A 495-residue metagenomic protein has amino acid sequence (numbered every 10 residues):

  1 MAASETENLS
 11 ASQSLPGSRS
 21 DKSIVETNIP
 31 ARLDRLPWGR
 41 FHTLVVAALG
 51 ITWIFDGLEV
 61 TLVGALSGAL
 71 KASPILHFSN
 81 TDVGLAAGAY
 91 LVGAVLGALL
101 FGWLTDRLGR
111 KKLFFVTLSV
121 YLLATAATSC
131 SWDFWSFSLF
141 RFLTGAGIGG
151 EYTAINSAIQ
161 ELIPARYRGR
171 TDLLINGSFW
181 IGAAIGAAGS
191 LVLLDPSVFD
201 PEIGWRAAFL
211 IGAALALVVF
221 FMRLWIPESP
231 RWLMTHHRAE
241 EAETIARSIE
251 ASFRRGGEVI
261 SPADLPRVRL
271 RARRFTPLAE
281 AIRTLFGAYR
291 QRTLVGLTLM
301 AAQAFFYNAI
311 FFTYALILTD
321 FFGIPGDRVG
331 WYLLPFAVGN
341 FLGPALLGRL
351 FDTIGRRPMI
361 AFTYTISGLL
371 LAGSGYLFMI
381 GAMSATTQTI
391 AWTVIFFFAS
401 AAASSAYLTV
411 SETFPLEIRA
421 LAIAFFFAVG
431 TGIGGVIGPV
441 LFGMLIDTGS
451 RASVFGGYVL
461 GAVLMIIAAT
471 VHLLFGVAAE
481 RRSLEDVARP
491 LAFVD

Functional and structural regions predicted by a protein language model:
A2-D495: Transmembrane-helix signature of 12-pass secondary carriers
